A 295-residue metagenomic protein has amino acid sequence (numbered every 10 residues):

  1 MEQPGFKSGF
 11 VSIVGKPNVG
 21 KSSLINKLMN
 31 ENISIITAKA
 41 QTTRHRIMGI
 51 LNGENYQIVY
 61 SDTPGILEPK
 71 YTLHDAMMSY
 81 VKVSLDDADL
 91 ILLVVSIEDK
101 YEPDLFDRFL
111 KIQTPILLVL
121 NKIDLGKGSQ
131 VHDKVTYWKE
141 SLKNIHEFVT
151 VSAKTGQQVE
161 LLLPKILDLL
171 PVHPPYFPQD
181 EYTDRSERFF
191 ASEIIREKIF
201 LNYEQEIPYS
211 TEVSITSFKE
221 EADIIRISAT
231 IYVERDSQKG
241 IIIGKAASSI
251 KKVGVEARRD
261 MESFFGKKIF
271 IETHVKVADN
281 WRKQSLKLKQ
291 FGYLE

Functional and structural regions predicted by a protein language model:
M1-D86, T230-Y232: Conserved G1/Walker A P-loop phosphate-binding module
V14, L24, I47, D62 (+7 more regions): Residue-level signature of catalytic and energy-coupling elements of molecular machines, predominantly ATP/GTP-dependent
G20, Q158, S249: Conserved glycine(s) of the Walker
E31, I50-E54, S84, A88-I91 (+8 more regions): Conserved, well-folded catalytic cores of nucleic-acid-processing and energy-transducing macromolecular machines
T43, I66-E68, K100-Y101, G126-K127 (+1 more regions): Catalytic P-loop NTPase motifs of RecA-like helicase/translocase cores
L51-Q57, A76-F148, N202, K219-I224: Conserved C-terminal guanine-recognition region of P-loop GTPase G domains, centered on the G4
T114-L117, D124-E187: Canonical P-loop GTPase G-domain recognition
E187-E295: P-loop NTP-binding site
